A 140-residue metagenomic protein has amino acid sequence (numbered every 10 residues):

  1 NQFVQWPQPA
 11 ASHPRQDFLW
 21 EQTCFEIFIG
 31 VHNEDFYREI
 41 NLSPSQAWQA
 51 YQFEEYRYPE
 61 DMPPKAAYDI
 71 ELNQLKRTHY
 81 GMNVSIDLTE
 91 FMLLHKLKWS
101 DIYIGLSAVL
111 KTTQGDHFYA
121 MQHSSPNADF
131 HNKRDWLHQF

Functional and structural regions predicted by a protein language model:
N1-Q2, Y80-L88: Short, well-ordered beta-strand segments enriched in hydrophobic/aromatic residues
N1-R15: N-terminal onset of structured domains
F3-W6, F36-Y37, A50, M92-K96 (+1 more regions): Short acidic, gly/pro-rich beta-turn/loop elements at beta-sheet edges and active-site/ligand-binding grooves
H13-E71: Extracellular/luminal beta-rich ligand-recognition and adhesion surfaces characterized by aromatic-Gly/Pro-enriched
Q16-E26, V31-Y37, L97-F140: Acidic/polar low-complexity flexible segments
I40, V84-I86, A108: Preference for bulky hydrophobic residues occupying beta-strand positions in well-ordered beta-sheet regions
S43-Y51, Y56-A67, L75, D116 (+1 more regions): Terminal targeting signals and extreme-terminal segments of soluble enzymes
D69-Y80, T89-S100: Exposed beta-sheet edge/beta-hairpin loop segments within beta-rich domains
